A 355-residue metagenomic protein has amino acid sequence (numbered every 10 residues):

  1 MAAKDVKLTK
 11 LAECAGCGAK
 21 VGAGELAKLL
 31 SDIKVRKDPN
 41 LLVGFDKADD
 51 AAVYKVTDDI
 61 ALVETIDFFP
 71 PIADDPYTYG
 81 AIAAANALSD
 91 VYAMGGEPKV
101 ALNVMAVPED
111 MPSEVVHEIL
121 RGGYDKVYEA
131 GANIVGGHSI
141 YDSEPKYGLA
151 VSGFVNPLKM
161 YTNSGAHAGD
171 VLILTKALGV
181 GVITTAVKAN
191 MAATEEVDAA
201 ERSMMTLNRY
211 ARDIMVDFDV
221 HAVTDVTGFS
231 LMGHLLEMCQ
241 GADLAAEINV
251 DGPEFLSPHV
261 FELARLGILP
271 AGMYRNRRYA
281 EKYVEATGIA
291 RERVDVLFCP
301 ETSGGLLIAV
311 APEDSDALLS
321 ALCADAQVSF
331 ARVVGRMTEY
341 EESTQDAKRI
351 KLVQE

Functional and structural regions predicted by a protein language model:
M1-A93, A132, H167-I173, A177 (+2 more regions): N-terminal glycine-rich phosphate/pyrophosphate-binding loops that anchor nucleotide-derived ligands and cofactors
A2-C14, E25-K28, D110-N133, D142-P145 (+2 more regions): Glycine-/charge-enriched secondary-structure boundary and capping motifs
L41-V43, A51-Y54, D90-Y92, Y124 (+6 more regions): A generic local secondary-structure boundary/capping motif
T57-A73, E97-A192, R336-T338: Glycine-rich anion-binding loops of enzyme active sites
P76-A101, E118-E129, L207-F218, V226 (+1 more regions): Small-aliphatic-rich amphipathic alpha-helix that forms the alpha element of a beta-alpha
A150-K159, E195-M215, I289-R291: Active-site glycine-rich loop that binds ribose-phosphate moieties when present
T184-A200, D325-V328: Short, compositionally biased
